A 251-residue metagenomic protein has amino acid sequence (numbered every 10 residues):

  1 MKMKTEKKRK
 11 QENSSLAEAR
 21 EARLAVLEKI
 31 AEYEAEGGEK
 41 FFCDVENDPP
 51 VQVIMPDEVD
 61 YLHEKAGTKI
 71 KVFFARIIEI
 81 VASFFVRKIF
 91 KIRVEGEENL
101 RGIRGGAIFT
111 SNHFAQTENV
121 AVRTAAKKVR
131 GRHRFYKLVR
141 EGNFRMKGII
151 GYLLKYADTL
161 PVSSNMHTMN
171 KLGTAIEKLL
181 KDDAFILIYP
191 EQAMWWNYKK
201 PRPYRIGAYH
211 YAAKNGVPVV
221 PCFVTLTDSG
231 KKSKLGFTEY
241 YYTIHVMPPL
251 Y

Functional and structural regions predicted by a protein language model:
K2-R123, G148-G151, K155-Y156: Membrane-anchoring hydrophobic helices of lipid-metabolizing enzymes
E12, K91-Y251: Soluble catalytic domains of membrane acyltransferases
